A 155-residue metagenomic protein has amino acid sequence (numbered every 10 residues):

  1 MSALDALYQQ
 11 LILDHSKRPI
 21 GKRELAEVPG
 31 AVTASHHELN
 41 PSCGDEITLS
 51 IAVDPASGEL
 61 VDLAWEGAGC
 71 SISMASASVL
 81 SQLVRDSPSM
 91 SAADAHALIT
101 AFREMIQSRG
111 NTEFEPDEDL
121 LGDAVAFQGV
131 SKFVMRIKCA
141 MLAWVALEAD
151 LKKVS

Functional and structural regions predicted by a protein language model:
M1-K22, M90-S155: C-terminal binding/interaction regions
D14, S50, S81: A cross-family signal for key residues in well-ordered alpha-helices that form functional helical elements
R18-G67: Structured beta-strand/loop patches that form or line metal/cofactor-binding pockets in enzymes
C43, C70, C139: Functionally engaged cysteine thiol sites
I47, S78, K138: Active-site phosphate/pyrophosphate-handling residues
A52-P55, L83-D86, E104-G110: Short regulatory "switch" loops immediately downstream of catalytic or recognition motifs within protein catalytic
G67-A77: Short, thiol/selenol-centered motifs that function as redox-active sites or metal-ligating centers
S76-P88: Alpha-helical support elements that line or immediately flank enzyme active sites and cofactor-binding pockets
